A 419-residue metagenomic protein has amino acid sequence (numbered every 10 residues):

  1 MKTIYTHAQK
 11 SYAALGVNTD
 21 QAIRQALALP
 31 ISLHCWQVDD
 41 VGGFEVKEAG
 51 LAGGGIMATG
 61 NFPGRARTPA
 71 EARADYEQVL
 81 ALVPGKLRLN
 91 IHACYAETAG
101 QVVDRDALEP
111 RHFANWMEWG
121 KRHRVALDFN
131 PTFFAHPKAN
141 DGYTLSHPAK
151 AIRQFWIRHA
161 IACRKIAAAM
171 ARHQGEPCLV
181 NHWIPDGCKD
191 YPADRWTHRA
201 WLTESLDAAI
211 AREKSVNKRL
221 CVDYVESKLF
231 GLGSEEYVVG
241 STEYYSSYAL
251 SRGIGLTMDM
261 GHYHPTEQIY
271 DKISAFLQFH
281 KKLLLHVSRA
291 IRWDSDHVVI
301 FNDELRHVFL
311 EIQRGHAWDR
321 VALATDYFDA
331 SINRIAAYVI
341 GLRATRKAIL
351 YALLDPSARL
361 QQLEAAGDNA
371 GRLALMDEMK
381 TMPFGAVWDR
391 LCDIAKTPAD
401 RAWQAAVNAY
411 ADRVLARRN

Functional and structural regions predicted by a protein language model:
M1-P148, F155, K165, R172 (+7 more regions): Alpha/beta catalytic barrel-like cores
H112-G120, R124, H147-C163, R199-S215 (+1 more regions): Acidic, His- and aromatic-enriched active-site or binding-groove loops in soluble protein domains that engage sugars
A169-A171, G175-Y191: Aromatic- and glycine-enriched pocket-lining scaffold segments that form the walls of small-molecule binding clefts
P185-G187, K228, Y327: Short linear capping/connector segments at secondary-structure termini
Y191-E304: Acidic/histidine-rich catalytic cores of soluble enzymes
